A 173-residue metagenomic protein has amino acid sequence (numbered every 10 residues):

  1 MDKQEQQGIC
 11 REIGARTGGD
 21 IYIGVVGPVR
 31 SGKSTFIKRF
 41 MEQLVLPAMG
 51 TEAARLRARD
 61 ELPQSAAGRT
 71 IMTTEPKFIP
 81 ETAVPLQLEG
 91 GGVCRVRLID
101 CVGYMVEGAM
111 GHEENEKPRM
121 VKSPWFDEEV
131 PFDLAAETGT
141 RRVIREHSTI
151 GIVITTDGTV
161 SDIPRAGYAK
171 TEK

Functional and structural regions predicted by a protein language model:
M1-D133, R142-I154, V160: Conserved G1/Walker A P-loop phosphate-binding module
A135-G139, K173: Well-ordered alpha-helical segments embedded in enzymatic catalytic cores
D162-K173: Amphipathic helical hotspot of TIR/SEFIR-family domains
